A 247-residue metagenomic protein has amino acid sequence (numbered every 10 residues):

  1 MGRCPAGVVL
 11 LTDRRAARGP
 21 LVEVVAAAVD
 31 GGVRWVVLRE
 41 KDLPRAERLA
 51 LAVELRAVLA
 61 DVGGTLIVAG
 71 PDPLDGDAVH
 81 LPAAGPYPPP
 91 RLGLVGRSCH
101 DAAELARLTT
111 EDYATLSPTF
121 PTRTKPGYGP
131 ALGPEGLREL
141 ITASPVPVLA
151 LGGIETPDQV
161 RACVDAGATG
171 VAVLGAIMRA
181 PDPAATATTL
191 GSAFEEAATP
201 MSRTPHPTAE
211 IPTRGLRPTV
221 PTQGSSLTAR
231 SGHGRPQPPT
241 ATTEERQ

Functional and structural regions predicted by a protein language model:
M1-A78, P88-P89, V95-R97, A102-D112 (+6 more regions): Conserved N-terminal beta1-alpha1 strand-loop-helix module at the mouth
L49-V53, G129-L137: Charged helix-capping and loop-helix junction motifs
D112-F120: Non-cysteine beta-strand/loop elements that form the S-adenosyl-L-methionine
F120-P126: A short acidic, helix-capping loop that chelates divalent metal ions and anchors anionic groups
E210, G234, E244-E245: Intrinsically disordered, low-complexity polyampholyte segments enriched for Lys and acidic residues
G215-P221, S225-P239: N-terminal amphipathic/hydrophobic targeting modules at extreme N-termini, encompassing cleavable Sec/SRP-type signal
